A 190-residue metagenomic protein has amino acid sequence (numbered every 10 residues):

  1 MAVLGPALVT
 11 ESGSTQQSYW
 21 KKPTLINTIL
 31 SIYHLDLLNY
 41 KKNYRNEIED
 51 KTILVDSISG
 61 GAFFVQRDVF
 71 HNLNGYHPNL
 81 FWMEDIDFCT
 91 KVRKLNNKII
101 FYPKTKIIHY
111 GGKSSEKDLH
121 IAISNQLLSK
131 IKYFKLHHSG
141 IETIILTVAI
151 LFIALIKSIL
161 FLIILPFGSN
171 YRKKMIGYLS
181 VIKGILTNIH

Functional and structural regions predicted by a protein language model:
M1-Y19: Conserved donor NDP-sugar-binding/catalytic core segment of glycosyltransferases
S12, P23-D56: Short, flexible, basic/aromatic active-site loop/helix in glycosyltransferases
S18, D68, N72-L73, Y110 (+1 more regions): Residues that scaffold the ATP/ADP-binding catalytic core of kinase and kinase-like folds
Y19-L25, D118-H120: Short, hinge-like loop/turn segments at secondary-structure boundaries
I48-D50, L54-G75, N79-K106: A short, conserved alpha-helix in the catalytic core of glycosyltransferases
N79, L95-H120, K130-F134: Active-site donor/metal-binding and catalytic loop motifs of nucleotide-sugar-dependent glycosylation enzymes
H120-S129, I141-H190: Non-catalytic, C-terminal membrane-associated alpha-helical segments of glycosyltransferases
